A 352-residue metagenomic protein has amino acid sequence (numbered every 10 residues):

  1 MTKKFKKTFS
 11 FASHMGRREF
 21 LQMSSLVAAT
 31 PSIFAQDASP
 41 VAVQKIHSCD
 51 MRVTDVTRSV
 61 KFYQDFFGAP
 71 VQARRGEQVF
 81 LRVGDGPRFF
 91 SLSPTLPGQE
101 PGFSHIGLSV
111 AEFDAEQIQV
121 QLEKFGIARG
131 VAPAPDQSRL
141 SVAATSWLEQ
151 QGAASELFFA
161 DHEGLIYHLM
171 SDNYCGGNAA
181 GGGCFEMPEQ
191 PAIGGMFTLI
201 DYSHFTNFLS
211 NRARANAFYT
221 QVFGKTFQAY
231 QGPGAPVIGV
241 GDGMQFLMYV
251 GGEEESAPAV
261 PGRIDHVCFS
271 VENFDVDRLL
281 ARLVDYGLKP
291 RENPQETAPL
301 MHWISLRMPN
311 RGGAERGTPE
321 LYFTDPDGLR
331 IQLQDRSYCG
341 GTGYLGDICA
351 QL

Functional and structural regions predicted by a protein language model:
M1-M15, E19, A28: N-terminal secretory signal peptides
K4, T8-A12, I33-T57, F103-I106 (+5 more regions): N-terminal beta-strand motif that seeds the catalytic metal site of vicinal oxygen chelate
A12, M23-S24, V41-Q44, D50-F89 (+1 more regions): Core segments of cupin and vicinal oxygen chelate
S39-V43, D55-T57, R82, L96-E100 (+5 more regions): Short, low-complexity cationic-aromatic patches
T54-T57, I106-E163, L209-R214, G262 (+2 more regions): Vicinal oxygen chelate
P70-S104, E112, I166-N173, K225-I264 (+3 more regions): Conserved short beta-strand elements that form part of the metal-binding/catalytic scaffold of enzyme active sites
R75-E77, A134-P135, N178-G182, Q231-G234 (+2 more regions): Short, tandemly repeated low-complexity microdomains enriched for cysteine and small residues
